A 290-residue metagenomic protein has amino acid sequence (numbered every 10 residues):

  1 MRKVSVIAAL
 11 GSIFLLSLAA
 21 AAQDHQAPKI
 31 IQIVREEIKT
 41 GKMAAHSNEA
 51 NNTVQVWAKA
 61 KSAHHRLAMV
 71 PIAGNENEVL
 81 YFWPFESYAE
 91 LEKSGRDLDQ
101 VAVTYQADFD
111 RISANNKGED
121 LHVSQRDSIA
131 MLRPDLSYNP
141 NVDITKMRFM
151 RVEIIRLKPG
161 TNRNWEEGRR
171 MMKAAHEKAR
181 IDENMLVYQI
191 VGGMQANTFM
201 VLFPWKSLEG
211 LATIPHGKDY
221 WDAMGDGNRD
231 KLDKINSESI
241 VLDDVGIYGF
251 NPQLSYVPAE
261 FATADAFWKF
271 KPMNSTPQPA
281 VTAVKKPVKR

Functional and structural regions predicted by a protein language model:
M1-V4: Positively charged n-region of N-terminal signal peptides that target proteins for export
V6-I7, A264: Short amphipathic alpha-helical "recognition" segments used for binding
A8-S17: Bacterial N-terminal signal peptides
A21-R290: Short S/T/G/P-rich N-terminal loop/turn motif that feeds into the first structured element of a domain
